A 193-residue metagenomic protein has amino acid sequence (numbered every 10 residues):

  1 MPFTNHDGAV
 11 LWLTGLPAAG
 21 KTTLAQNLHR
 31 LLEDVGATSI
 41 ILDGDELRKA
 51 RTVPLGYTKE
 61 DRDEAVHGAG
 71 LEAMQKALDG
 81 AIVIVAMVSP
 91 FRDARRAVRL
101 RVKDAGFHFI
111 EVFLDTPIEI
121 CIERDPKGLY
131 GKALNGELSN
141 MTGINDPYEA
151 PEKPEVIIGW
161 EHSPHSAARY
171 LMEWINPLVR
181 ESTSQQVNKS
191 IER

Functional and structural regions predicted by a protein language model:
F3-R30: Walker A (P-loop) phosphate-binding motif
G8-W12, T38, I82-I84: Residue-level preference for the first positions of well-ordered beta-strands
V10, I41, F109-E111, E155-I157: Conserved beta-strand scaffold positions in the cores of enzyme catalytic domains, especially in NTP/NDP-utilizing
A19, Q26-L78: Conserved substrate/cofactor phosphate-moiety recognition/catalytic segment in nucleotide-dependent phosphotransferases
A50, P54-G56, A73-L134, N140 (+1 more regions): ATP-dependent NMP and nucleoside kinases share a basic, alpha-helical "lid"
D61, A65-A69, A94, E137-N140 (+1 more regions): Helical mechanochemical/support elements of P-loop NTPase systems and associated helical scaffolds
D115-I118, E123-M172, N176-R193: Small-molecule kinase domains that catalyze NTP-dependent phosphoryl transfer to phosphate-bearing small molecules
